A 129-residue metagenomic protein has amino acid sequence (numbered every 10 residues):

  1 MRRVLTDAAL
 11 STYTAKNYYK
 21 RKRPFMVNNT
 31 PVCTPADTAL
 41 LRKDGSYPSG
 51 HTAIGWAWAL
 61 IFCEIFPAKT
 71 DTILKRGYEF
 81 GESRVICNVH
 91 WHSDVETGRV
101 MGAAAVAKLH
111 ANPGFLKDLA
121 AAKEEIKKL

Functional and structural regions predicted by a protein language model:
M1-C87, K108-G114, D118, I126-L129: Hydrophobic alpha-helical bundle signature of multipass membrane enzymes
C87-V95, R99-A103, A107-L109: Catalytic cores and adjacent binding grooves of peptidoglycan-active enzymes
A121: Short, solvent-exposed cationic patches
